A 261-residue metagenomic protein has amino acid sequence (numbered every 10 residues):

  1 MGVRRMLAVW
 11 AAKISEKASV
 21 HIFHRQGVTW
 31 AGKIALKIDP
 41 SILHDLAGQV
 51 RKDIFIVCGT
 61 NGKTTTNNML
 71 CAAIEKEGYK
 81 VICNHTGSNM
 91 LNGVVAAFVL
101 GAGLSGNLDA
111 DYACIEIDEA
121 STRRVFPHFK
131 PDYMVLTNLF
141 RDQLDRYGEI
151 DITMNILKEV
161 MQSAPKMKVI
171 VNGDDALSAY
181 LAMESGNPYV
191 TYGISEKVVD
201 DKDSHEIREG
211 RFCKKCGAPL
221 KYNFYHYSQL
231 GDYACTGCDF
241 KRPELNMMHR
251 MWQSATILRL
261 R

Functional and structural regions predicted by a protein language model:
V3-G193, D201-K215: Phosphate-binding loop of NTP-binding sites
V190-R261: Adenine nucleotide phosphate-binding catalytic loops in nucleotide-utilizing enzymes
